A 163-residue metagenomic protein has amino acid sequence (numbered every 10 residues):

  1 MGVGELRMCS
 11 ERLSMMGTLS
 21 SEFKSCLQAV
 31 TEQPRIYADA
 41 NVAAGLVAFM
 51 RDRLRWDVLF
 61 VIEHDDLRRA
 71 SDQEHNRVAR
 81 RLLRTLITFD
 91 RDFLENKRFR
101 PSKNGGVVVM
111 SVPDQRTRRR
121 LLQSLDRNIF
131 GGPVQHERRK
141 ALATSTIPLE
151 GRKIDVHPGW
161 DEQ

Functional and structural regions predicted by a protein language model:
M1-R12: Helix-enriched interaction subdomains in cytosolic or periplasmic regions, typified by TIR/SEFIR signaling/NADase cores
G17: Divalent-cation
S20-V30, P34, D39-A40, A44 (+4 more regions): Acidic, PIN/NYN-like endoribonuclease modules and their adjacent C-terminal/linker elements
L54-F60: A generic structural motif
I62-R68: Short beta->alpha junction loops
A79-R98: Acidic, metal-binding active-site segment of PIN/NYN-like and related structure-specific nucleases
